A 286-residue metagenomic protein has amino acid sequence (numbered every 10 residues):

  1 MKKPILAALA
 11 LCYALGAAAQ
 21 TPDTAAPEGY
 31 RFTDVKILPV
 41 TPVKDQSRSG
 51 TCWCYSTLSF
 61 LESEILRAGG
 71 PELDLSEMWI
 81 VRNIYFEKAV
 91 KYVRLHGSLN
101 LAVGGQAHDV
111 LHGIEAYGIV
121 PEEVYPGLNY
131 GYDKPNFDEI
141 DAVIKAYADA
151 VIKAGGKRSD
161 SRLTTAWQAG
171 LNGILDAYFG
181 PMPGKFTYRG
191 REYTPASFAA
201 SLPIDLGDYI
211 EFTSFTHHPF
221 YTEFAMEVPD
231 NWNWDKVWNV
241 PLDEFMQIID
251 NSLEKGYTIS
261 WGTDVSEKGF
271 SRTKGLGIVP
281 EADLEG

Functional and structural regions predicted by a protein language model:
M1-K2, I114: Generic cytosolic/nucleocytoplasmic N-terminal low-complexity/intrinsically disordered segments
K2-A8: Sec-dependent signal peptide recognition, specifically the positively charged N-region followed immediately by
L9-A10, G69: Enrichment for repetitive, rod-forming helical segments
A10-A18: Hydrophobic h-region of N-terminal signal peptides that target proteins for export in Gram-negative bacteria
T21-G286: Catalytic-core signature of thiol
